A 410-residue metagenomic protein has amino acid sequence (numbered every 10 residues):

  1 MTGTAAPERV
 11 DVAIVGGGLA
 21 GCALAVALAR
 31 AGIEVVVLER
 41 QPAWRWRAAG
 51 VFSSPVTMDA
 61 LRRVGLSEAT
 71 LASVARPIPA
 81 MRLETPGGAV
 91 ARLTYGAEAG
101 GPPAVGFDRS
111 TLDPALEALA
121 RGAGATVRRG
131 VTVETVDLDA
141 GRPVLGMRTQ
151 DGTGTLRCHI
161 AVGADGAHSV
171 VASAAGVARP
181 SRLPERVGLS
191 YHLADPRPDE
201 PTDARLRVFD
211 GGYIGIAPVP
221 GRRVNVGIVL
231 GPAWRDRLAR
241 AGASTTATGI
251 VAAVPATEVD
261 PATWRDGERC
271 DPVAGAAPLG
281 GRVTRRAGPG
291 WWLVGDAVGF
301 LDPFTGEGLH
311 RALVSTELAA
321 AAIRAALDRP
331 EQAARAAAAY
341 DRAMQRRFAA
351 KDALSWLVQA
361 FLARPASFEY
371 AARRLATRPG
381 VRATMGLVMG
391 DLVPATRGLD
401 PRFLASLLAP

Functional and structural regions predicted by a protein language model:
A5-A20: Beta1/beta-strand and adjacent pyrophosphate-binding region of the FAD-binding site in flavoprotein oxidoreductases
V15, A29-A49: Glycine-rich FAD pyrophosphate-binding loop
G16-G21, G166, G295: Conserved phosphate-binding and hydrolysis motifs of nucleotide-dependent enzymes
P42-R62: Conserved N-terminal glycine-rich FAD pyrophosphate-binding loop of Rossmann-like flavoproteins
R63-A115: A conserved beta-strand/loop capping segment in the N-terminal third of enzymes that catalyze redox or closely related
L119-R265: Predominantly flavin-linked oxidoreductase catalytic cores and closely associated redox partners
D236, R240-A322, D328: FAD/FMN-dependent oxidoreductases across multiple families
R324-P410: C-terminal helical "tail/cap" subdomain of flavin- and related membrane-associated enzymes
